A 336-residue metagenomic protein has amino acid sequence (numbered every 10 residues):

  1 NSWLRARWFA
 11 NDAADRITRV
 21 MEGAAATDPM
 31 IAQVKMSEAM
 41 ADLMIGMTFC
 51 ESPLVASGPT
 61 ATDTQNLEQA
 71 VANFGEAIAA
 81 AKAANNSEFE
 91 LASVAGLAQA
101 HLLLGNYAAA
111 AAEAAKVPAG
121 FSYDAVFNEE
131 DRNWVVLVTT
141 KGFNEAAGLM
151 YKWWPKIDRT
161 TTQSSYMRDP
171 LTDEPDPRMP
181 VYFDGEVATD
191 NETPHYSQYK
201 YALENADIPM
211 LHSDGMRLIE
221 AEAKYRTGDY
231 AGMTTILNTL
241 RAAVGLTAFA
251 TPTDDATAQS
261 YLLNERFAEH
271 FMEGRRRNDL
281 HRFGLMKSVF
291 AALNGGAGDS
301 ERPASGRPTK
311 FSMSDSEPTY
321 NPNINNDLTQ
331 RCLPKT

Functional and structural regions predicted by a protein language model:
N1-T48, E76-A84, E204-L211, T239: Conserved, well-structured interaction surfaces
I17, M21, F49, F74 (+4 more regions): Alpha-helical junction/boundary sensor with strong preference for TPR arrays
A41, T48, A98-A100, A223: Residue-level signature for tetratricopeptide repeat
M44-L54, N85, L103-N106, G228-D229: Short coil/turn linking the two alpha-helices of tandem helical-hairpin repeats
L67, G105, A109-D214, Q259 (+4 more regions): Hydrophobic-face positions in mid-chain alpha helices that act as interaction patches
T162, D173, P177-M179, T253-T336: Long, intrinsically disordered, low-complexity segments
